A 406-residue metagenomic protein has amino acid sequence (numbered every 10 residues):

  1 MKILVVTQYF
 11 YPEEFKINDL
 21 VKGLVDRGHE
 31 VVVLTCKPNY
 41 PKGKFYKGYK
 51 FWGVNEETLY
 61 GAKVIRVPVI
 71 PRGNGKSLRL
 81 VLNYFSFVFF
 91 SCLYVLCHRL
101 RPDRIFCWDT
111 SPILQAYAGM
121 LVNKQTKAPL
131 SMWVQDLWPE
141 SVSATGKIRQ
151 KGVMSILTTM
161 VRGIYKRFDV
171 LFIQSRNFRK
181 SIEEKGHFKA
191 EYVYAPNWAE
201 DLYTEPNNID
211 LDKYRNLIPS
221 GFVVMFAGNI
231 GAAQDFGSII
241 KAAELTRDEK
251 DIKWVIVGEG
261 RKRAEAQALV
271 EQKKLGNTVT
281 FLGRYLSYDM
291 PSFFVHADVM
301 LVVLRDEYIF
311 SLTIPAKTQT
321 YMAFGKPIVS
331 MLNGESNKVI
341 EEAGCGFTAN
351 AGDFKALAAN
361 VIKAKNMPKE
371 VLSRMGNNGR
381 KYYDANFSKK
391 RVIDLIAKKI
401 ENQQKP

Functional and structural regions predicted by a protein language model:
M1-E57, D248, K405: N-terminal subdomain of nucleotide-sugar transferases
K37, N177, A195-W198: Carbohydrate-associated surface elements
L96, L114, L121-Q125, G152-L171: Membrane-proximal helix-turn-helix segments that form the acceptor-binding/catalytic region of lipid-linked
D169, F294-S311, K326: Acidic donor-binding loop of glycosyltransferase active sites
A199, L217-Q234, I239-A243, V255: Conserved donor-binding/catalytic core segment of Leloir-type glycosyltransferases
V257, A264-S292: Nucleotide-activated donor-binding/catalytic signature segment of Leloir-type glycosyltransferases, i.e., the conserved
N337-K363: Change "using UDP/GDP/dTDP sugars" to "using nucleotide sugars
K363, E370-A385: A short, well-ordered alpha-helix in the C-terminal region of glycosyltransferases
